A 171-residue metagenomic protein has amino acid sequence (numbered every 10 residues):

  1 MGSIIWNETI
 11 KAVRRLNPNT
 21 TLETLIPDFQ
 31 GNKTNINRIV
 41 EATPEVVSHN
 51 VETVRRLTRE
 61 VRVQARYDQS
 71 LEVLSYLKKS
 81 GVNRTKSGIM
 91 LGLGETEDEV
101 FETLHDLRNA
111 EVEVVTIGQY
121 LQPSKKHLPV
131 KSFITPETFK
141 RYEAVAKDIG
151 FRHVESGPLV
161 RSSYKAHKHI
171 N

Functional and structural regions predicted by a protein language model:
M1-E41, T53, L91-E99: Canonical radical SAM enzyme core domain
M1-T9, R56-E72: Active-site-adjacent beta->alpha loops and helix N-cap segments on the catalytic face of soluble alpha/beta enzymes
K11-N19, E41-A42, A65-N171: Auxiliary Fe-S-binding modules of radical SAM enzymes
V46: Active-site adenylate/phosphate-handling loop in enzymes that bind or generate adenylated species
H49: Small/polar (Gly/Ser/Thr/Ala-rich) solvent-exposed segments that form structured loops/beta-strands/short helices used
E52-V54, Y120: Short, acidic/turn-prone active-site loops that include or flank metal/cofactor- and phosphate-binding residues
